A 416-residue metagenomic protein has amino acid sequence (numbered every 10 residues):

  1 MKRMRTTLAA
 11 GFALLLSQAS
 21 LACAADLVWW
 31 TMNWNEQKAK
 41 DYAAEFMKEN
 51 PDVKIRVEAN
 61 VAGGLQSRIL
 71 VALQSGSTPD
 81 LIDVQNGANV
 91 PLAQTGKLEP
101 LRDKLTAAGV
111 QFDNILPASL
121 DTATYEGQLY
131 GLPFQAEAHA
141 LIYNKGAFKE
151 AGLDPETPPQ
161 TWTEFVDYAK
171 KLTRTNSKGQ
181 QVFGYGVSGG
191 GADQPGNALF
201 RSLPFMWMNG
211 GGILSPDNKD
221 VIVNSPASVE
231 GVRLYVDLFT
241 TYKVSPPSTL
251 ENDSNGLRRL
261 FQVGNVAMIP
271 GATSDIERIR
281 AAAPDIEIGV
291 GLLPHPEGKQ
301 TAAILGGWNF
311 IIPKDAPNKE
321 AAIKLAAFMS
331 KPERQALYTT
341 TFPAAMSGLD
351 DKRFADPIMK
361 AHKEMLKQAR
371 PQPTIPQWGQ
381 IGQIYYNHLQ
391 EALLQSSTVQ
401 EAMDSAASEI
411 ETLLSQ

Functional and structural regions predicted by a protein language model:
A25-W34, V53-E58, L81, Y130: Short, well-ordered beta-strand elements
D26-D41, N60-A62, E137, A192 (+2 more regions): Extracytoplasmic "Venus flytrap"
D41, E45-I115, T124, K149-Q160 (+3 more regions): Extracytoplasmic "Venus flytrap"/periplasmic binding protein-like
K48, K54, K149, P155 (+2 more regions): Conserved C-terminal helix/tail region of periplasmic/extracytoplasmic solute-binding proteins
N86-A140, V166-A169, F183, A198-R201 (+5 more regions): Hinge/lid segment of periplasmic solute-binding proteins
P91, T95-K97, T106, A272-E287 (+2 more regions): C-terminal lobe and pocket-closing loops of periplasmic/extracytoplasmic Venus-flytrap solute-binding proteins
R102-I115, P158-Q160, S177, F183-G184 (+7 more regions): Short, solvent-exposed loop/beta-turn-alpha elements that line the ligand-binding surface or hinge of extracytoplasmic
V166-K171, D217-T249: Glycine-centered hinge/linker elements that transmit conformational signals in sensory and ligand-binding systems
